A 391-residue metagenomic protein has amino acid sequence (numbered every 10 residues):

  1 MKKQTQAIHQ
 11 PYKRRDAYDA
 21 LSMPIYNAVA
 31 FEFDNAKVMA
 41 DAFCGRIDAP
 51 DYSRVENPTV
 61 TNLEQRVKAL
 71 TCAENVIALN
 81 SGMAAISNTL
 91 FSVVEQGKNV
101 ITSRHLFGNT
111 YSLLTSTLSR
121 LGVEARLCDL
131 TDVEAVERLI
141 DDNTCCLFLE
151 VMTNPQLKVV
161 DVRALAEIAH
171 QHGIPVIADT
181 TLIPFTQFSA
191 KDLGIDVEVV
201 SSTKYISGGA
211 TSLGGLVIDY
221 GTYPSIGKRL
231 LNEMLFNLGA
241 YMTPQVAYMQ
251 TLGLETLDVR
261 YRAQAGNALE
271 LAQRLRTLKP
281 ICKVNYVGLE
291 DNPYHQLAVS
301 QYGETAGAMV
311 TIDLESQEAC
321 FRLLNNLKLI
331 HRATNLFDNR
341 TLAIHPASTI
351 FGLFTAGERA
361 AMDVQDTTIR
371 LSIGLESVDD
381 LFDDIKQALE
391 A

Functional and structural regions predicted by a protein language model:
M1-Y26, V217: Short conserved active-site loop signatures built around small residues
A7-K13, N75-P280, N285: Conserved PLP-enzyme active-site core in the AAT-like
Y12-R14, N27-F33, K204, T256 (+5 more regions): Glycine-rich beta-alpha junction loops
A30, N35-A84, N109-S116: Conserved N-terminal alpha-helix of the aminotransferase class I/II PLP-enzyme fold
T115, E124, R138, R260 (+2 more regions): PLP-dependent enzyme catalytic core of the Aspartate aminotransferase-like
M249-V259, G307-E315, R370-G374: Short, well-ordered beta-strand elements within core beta-sheets of diverse protein domains
L269-R340, L353-A360: Conserved small-domain helix->loop->beta segment predominantly found in fold-type I
